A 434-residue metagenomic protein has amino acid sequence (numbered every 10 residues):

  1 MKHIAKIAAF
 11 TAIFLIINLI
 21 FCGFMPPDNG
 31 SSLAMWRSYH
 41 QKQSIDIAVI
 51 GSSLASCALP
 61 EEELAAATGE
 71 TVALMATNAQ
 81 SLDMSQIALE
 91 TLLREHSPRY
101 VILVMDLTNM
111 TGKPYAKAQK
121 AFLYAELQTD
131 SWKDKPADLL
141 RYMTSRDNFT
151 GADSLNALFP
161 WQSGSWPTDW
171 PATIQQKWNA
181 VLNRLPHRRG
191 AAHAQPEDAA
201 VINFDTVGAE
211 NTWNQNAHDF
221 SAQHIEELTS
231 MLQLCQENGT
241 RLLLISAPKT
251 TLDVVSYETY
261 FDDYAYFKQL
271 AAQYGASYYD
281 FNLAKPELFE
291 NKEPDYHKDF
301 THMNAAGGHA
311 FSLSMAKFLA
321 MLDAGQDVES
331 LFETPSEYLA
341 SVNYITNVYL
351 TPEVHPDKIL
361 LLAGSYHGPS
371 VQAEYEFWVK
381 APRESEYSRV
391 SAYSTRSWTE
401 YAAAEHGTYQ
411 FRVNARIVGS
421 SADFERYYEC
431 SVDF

Functional and structural regions predicted by a protein language model:
I50, L54-L139: Membrane-embedded segments
A118-N238, F332-S341: Secreted/periplasmic serine-hydrolase-like ester/acetyl group-modifying domain
F220-E226, S230-T301: Extended hydrophobic/aromatic segments used for targeting, binding, or gating
Y296-T334: Histidine-centered active-site loop/cap adjacent to the catalytic His in serine esterases/O-acetyl transfer systems
D357-S365: A short beta-strand segment in extracellular, disulfide-stabilized domains
P369-E376: Solvent-exposed loop segments of extracellular immunoglobulin-like
R389-R396: Short beta-strand segments within Ig-like beta-sandwich modules, predominantly Fibronectin type-III
Y401-Y409: Surface-exposed, short loops/turns at beta-strand junctions within beta-sandwich domains
